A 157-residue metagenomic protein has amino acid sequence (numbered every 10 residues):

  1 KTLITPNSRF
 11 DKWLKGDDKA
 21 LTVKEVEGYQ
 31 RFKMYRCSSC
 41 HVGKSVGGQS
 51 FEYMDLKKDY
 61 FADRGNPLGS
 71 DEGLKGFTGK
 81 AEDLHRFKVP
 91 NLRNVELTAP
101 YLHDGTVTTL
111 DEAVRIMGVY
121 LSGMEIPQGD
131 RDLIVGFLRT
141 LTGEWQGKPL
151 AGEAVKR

Functional and structural regions predicted by a protein language model:
K1-R157: Periplasmic c-type cytochrome electron-transfer domains
